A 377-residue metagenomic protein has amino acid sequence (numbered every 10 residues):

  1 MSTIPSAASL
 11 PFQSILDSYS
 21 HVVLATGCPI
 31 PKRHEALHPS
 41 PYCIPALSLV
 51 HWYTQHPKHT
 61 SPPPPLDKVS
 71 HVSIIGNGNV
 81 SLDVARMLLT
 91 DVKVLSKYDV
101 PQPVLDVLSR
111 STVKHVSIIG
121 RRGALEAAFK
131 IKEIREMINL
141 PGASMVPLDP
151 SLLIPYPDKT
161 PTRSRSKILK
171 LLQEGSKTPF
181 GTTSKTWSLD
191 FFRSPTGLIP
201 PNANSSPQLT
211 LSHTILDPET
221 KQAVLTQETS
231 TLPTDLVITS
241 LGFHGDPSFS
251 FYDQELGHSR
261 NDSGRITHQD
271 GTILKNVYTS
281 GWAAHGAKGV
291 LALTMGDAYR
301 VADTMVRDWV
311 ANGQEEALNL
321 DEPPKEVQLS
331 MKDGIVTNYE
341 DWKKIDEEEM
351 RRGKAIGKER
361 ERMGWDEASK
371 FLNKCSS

Functional and structural regions predicted by a protein language model:
M1-H38, C43, S188, T196-T210: Feature captures the FAD/FMN-dependent oxidoreductase FAD-binding
D17-G27, V72-I75, L232-G242: Short hydrophobic core segments
P31-R110, H258-T267: Glycine-rich dinucleotide-binding loop and its adjacent helix/turn
H38-P41, L88-V92, K132-P141, F251-L256 (+1 more regions): Short secondary-structure boundary/capping segments
P41, Q269-D270, L274-S377: C-terminal, flexible cofactor-proximal segment of oxidoreductases
Y42, A46-T60, L198, D217-H285: FAD-site-proximal beta/loop scaffold in flavoenzymes
L82, R86-E228, M305, W309 (+2 more regions): Dinucleotide-binding/catalytic capping subdomain of oxidoreductase cores
